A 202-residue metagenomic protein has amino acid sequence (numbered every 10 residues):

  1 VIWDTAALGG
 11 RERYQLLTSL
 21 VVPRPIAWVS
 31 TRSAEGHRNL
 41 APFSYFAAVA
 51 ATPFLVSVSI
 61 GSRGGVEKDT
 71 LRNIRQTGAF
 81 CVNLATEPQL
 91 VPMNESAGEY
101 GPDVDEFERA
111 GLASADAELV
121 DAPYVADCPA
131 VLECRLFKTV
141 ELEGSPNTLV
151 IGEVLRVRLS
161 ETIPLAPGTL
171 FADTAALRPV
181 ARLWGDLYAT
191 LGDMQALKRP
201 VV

Functional and structural regions predicted by a protein language model:
V1-V202: Basic, polyanion-binding surface patches
